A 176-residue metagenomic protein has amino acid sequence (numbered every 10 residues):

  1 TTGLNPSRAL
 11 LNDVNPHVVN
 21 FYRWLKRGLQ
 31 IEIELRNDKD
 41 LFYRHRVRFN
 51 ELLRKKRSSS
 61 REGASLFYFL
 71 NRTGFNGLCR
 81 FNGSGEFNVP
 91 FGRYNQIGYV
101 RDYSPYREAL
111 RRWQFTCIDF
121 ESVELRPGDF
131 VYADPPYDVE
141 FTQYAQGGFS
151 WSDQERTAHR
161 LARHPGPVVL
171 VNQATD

Functional and structural regions predicted by a protein language model:
T1-L41: Conserved S-adenosyl-L-methionine
P6-R8, L110-W113, R163-V168: Short active-site oxyanion
Y22, Y68, V168: A residue-level signal for conserved active-site and pocket-lining positions in enzyme catalytic cores
R27-Q146, T175: SAM-dependent nucleic-acid methyltransferase catalytic core
C117, Q154-D176: Conserved Class I SAM-dependent methyltransferase catalytic core
Q143-T157: A short, conserved alpha-helix within the catalytic core of class I
